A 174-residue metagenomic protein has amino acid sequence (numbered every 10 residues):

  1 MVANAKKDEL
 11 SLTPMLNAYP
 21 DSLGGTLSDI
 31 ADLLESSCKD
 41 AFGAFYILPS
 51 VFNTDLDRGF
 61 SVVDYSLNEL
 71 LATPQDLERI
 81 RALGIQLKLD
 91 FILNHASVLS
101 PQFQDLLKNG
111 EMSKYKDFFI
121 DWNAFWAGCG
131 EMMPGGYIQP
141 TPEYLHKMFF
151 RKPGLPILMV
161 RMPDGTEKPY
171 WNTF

Functional and structural regions predicted by a protein language model:
V2-F174: Acidic/aromatic-lined carbohydrate-recognition and catalytic surfaces of CAZymes acting on diverse glycans
